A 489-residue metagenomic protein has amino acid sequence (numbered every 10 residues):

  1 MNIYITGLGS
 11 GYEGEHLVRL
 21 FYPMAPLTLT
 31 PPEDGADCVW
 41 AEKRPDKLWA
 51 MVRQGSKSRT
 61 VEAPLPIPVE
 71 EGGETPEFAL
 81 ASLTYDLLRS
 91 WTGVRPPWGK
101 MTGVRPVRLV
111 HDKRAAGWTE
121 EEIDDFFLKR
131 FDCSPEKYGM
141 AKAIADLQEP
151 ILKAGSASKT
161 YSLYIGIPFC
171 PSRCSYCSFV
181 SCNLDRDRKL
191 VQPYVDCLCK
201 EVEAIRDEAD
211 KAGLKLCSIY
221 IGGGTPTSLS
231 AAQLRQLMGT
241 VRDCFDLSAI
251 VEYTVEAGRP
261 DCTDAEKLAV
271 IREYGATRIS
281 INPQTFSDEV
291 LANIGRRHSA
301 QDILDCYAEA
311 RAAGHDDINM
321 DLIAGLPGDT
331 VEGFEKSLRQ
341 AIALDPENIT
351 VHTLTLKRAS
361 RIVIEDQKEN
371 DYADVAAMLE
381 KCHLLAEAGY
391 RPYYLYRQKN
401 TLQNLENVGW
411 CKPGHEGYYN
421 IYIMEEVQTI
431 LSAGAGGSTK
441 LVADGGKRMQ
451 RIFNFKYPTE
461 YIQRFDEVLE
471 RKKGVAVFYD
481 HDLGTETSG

Functional and structural regions predicted by a protein language model:
M1-R108, D112-A116, E120, L198 (+1 more regions): Radical SAM enzyme core and accessory elements
A50-V52, I165, I279-I281: Short beta-strand motif preference
W91-R95, A115-L163: N-terminal [4Fe-4S]-dependent radical SAM core
S158-V195: Canonical Radical SAM [4Fe-4S] cluster-binding loop centered on the CxxxCxxC motif and its immediate flanking residues
T160, I250, E426: Conserved catalytic motifs of the protein kinase core domain
S181-E380: Conserved non-cysteine loop/helix-boundary elements of the Radical SAM core domain that shape
L214, I219-G223, T401-N407, E470-G489: Amphipathic, soluble alpha/beta structural segments
L304-D317, L326-T459: A structural motif corresponding to the C-terminal lobe/cap of the Radical SAM core domain
